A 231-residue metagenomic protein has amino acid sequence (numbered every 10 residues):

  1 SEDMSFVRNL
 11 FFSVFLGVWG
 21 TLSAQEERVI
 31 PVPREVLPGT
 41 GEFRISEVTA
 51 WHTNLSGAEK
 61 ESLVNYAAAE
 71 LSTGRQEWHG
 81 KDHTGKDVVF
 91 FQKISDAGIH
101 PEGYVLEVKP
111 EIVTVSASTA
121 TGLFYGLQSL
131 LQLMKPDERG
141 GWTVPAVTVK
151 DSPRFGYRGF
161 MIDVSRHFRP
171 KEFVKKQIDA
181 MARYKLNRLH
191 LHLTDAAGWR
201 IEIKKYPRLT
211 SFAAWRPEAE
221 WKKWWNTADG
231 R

Functional and structural regions predicted by a protein language model:
S1, L16-G17, K171-E172: Low-complexity, intrinsically disordered short segments enriched for Gly/Pro and polybasic residues
E2-F11: Bacterial N-terminal signal peptides that target proteins for export
F12-S23: Hydrophobic h-region of N-terminal signal peptides that target proteins for export in Gram-negative bacteria
Q25-Y157: Contiguous, structured surface segment used for ligand recognition
A117, R158-K171, N226-R231: The substrate-binding groove and active-site-proximal loops of carbohydrate-active enzymes, especially glycoside
R158, I178, L191-H192, R208-T210: Catalytic alpha/beta active-site cores
D163-A196, R200-I203: A conserved hydrophobic secondary-structure block that centers on an alpha-helix together with its immediately flanking
A197-R231: Aromatic- and acidic-residue-enriched carbohydrate-binding clefts of CAZyme catalytic domains
